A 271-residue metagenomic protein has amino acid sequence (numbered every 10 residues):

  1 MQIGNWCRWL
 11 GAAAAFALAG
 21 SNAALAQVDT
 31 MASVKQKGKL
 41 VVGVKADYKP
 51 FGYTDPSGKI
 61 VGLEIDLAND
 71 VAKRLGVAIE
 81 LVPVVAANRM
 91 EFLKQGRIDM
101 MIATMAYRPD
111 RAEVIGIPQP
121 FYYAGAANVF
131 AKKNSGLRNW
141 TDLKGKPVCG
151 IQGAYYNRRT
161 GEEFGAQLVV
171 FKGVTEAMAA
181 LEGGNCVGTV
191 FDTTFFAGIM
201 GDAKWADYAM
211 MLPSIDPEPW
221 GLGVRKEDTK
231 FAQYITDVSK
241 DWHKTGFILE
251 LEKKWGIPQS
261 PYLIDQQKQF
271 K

Functional and structural regions predicted by a protein language model:
A26-T104: Extracytoplasmic small-molecule ligand-binding "clamshell" domains of the periplasmic binding protein/Venus flytrap
V28-T30, Y155-F171, D207-M211, S239-K271: Ligand-binding clefts/hinges and TM-proximal coupling segments of bilobed small-molecule sensing domains
V44-Y48, V82-A87, G96, M100-R108 (+6 more regions): Beta->alpha turn/N-cap motifs
T54-P56, A68-V77, W140, G153-K172 (+3 more regions): Ligand-binding cleft/hinge of the Venus flytrap
I65, E80-E91, Y155, V169-G183 (+1 more regions): Short helix-initiation/N-cap motifs at beta->coil->alpha
N88-E91, M105-E113, R159-E162, E182 (+1 more regions): A ligand-binding cleft/hinge motif common to bilobed small-molecule-binding domains
Y123-A131, T193, A197-S239, P258-K271: Periplasmic-binding protein-like
A131-V148: Flexible hinge/capping segments at coil-to-helix
